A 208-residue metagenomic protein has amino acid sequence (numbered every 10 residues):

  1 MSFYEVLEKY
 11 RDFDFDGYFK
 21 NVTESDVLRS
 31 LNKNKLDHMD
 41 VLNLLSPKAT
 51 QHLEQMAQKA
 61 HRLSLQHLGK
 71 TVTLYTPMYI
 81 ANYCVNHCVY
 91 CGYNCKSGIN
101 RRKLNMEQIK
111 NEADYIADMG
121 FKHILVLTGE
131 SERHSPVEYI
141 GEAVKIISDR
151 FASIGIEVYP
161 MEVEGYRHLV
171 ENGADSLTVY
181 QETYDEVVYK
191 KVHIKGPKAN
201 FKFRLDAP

Functional and structural regions predicted by a protein language model:
M1-M78, N86: Flexible, acidic/Gly-rich N-terminal and inter-domain linker regions that tether and position cofactor-handling modules
E5, R11, C91-N94, R167: Compositionally biased, intrinsically disordered low-complexity regions enriched in proline and serine
F13, V41-K48, Y93-N94, L125-V126 (+1 more regions): A generic short-segment signal for beta-strand/edge and adjacent turn/coil regions
D26-V27, N32-T50, T71-N82, H134-V144 (+2 more regions): Short, charge-rich amphipathic segments
N32, R62-G69, Y93, D114 (+2 more regions): Generic secondary-structure signature for well-ordered alpha-helical cores
Q66-Q108: Canonical Radical SAM [4Fe-4S] cluster-binding loop centered on the CxxxCxxC motif and its immediate flanking residues
C95-K110, I116-I140, V144-P208: Core AdoMet radical
